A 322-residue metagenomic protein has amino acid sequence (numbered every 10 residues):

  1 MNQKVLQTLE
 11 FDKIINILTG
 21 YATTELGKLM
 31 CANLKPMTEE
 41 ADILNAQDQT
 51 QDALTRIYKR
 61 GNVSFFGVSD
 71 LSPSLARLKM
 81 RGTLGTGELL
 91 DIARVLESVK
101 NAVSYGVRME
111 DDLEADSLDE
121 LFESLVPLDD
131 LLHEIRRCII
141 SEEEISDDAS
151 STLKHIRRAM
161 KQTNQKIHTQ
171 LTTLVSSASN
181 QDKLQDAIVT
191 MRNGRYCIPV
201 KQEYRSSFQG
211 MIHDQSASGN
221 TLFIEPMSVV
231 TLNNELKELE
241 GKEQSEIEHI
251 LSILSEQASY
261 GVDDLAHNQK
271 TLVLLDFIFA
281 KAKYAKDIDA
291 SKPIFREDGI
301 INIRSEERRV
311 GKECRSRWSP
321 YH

Functional and structural regions predicted by a protein language model:
M1-N62, M80-T83, D112-D116, L131-K312: Alpha-helical coupling/stalk and coiled-coil linker elements that connect catalytic or binding modules and transmit
K4-T8, D52-L121: Long, charged all-alpha helical bundle/coiled-coil segments in cytosolic proteins
G311-H322: Positively charged, low-complexity/disordered segments
